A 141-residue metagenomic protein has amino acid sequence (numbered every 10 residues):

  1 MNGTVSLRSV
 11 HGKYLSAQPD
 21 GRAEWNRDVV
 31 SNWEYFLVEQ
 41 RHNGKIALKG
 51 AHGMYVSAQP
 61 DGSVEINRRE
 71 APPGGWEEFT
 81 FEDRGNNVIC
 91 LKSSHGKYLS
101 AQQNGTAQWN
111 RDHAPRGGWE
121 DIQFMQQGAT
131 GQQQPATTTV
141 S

Functional and structural regions predicted by a protein language model:
M1-S141: Lectin-like carbohydrate-binding module/patch detector with strong preference for beta-trefoil
